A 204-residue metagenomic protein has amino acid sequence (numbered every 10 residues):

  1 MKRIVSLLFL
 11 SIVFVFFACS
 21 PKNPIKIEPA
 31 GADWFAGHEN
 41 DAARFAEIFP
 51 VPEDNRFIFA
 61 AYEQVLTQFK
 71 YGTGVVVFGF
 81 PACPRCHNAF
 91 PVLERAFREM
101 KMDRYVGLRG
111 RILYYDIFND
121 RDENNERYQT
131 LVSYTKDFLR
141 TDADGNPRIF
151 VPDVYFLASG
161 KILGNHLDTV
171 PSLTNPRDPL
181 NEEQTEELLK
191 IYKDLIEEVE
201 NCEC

Functional and structural regions predicted by a protein language model:
M1-I4: Positively charged n-region of N-terminal signal peptides that target proteins for export
V15-A18: C-terminal motif of bacterial Sec signal peptides marking the signal peptidase cleavage site
S20-K22: Bacterial signal peptide processing site
P50-F59, F78, Y105-S133: Thiol-based oxidoreductase modules, predominantly thioredoxin-like and allied folds used for disulfide exchange
V51-T73: A short beta-strand-turn-helix
F69-C83, L93: Short active-site neighborhood of thiol/selenol oxidoreductases, capturing the structured segment around
H87-R104: Typically the conserved alpha-helix immediately C-terminal to a functionally engaged Cys/Sec in thioredoxin-like
D144-C204: Non-catalytic, surface beta->alpha helical segment in thiol-disulfide oxidoreductase systems
